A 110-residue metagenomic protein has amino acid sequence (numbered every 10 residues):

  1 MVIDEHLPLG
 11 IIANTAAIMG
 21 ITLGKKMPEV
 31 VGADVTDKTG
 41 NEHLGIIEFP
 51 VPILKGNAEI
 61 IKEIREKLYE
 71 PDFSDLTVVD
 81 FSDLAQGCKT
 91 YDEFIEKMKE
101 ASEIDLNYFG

Functional and structural regions predicted by a protein language model:
M1-G110: Positively charged, small/polar-rich N-terminal and surface patches that mediate targeting and assembly and bind
